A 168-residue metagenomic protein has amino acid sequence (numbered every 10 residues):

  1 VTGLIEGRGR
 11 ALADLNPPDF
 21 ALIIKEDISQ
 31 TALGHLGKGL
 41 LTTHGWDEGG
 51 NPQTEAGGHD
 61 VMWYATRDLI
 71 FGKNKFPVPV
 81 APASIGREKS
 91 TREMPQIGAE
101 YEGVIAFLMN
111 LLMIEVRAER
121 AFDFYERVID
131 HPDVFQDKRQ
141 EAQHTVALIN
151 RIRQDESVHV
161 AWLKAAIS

Functional and structural regions predicted by a protein language model:
V1-S168: Non-heme di-metal
